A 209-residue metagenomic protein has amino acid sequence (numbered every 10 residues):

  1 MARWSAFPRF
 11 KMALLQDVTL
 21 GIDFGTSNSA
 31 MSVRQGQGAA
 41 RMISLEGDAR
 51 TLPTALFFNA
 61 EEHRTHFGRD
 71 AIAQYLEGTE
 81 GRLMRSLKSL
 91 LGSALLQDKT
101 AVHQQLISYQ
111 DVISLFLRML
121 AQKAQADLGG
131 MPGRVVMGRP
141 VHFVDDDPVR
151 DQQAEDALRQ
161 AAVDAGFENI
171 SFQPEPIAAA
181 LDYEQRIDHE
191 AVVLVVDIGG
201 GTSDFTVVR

Functional and structural regions predicted by a protein language model:
R3-L20, Q37-A40, G130, D164-A165: N-terminal glycine/serine-rich phosphate-binding loop of ATP-dependent small-molecule kinases, especially carbohydrate
R9-M12, Q125-A126, Q160, D182-Q185: Short, flexible, glycine/charge-rich loop motifs used to bind or transfer phosphoryl groups or to couple energy/partner
A13-A40, Y183-R209: Gly/Thr-rich phosphate-binding beta-strand-loop-beta motif of the actin/hexokinase/Hsp70
V18, G133-V135, I170, V192: The start of beta-strands in P-loop NTPase/AAA+ ATPase cores
Q37-V163: Phosphate-binding loop and its immediate beta->loop->alpha context in nucleotide/phosphate-handling enzymes
V141, P176-I177, G200: Short, flexible loop/turn elements at secondary-structure junctions
L158-I170, P174-V192: Hydrophobic, small-residue-rich alpha-helical packing segments that form membrane-like cores
